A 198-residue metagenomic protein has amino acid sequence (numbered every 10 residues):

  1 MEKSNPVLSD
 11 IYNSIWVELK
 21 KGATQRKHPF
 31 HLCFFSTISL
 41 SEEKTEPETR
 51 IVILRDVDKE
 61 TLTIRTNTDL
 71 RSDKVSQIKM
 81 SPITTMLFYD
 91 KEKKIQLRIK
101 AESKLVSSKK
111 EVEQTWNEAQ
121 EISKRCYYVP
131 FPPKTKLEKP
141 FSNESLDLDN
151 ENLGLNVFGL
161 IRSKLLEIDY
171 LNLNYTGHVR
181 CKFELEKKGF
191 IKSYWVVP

Functional and structural regions predicted by a protein language model:
M1-P198: Binding-site signature for planar aromatic cofactors or substrates
